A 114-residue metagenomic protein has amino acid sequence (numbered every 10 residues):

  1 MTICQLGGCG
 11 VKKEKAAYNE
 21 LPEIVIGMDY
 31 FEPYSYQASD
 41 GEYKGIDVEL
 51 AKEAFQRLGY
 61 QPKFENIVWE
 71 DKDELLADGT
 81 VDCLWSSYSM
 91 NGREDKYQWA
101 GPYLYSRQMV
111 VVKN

Functional and structural regions predicted by a protein language model:
C4-G8: C-terminal motif of bacterial Sec signal peptides marking the signal peptidase cleavage site
G10-K12: Bacterial signal peptide processing site
E14-K15, M109: Small/flexible residues
A16-N91, D95: Extracytoplasmic small-molecule ligand-binding "clamshell" domains of the periplasmic binding protein/Venus flytrap
E23-D29, W99-N114: Hydrophobic/proline-rich hinge and linker segments of small-molecule sensing/allosteric domains, predominantly
